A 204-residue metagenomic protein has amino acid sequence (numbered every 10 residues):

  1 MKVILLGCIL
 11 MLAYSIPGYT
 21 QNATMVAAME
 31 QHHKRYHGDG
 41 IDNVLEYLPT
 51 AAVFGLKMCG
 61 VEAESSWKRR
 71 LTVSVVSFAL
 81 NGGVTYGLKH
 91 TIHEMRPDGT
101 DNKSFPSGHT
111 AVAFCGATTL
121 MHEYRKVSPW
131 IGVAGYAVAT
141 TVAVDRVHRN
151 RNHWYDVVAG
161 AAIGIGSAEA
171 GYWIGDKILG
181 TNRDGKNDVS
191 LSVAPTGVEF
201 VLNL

Functional and structural regions predicted by a protein language model:
K2-D42, G82-Y86, H90-L204: Replace "edges of transmembrane helices
H33-H37, P49, V75: Generic secondary-structure transition motif, activating predominantly at the C-termini of alpha-helices
D42-F54: The first (N-terminal) embedded transmembrane alpha-helix
A51-S65: Polybasic, low-complexity association/targeting segments
V61-N81: Interfacial segments of alpha-helical transmembrane regions
